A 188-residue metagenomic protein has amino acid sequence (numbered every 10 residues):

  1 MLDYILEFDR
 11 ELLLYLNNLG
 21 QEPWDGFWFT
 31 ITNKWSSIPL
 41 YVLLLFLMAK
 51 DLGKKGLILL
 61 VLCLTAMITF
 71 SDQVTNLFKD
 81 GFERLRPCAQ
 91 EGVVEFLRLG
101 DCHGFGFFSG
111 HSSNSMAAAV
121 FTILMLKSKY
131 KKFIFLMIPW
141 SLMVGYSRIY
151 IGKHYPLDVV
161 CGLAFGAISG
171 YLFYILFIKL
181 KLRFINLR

Functional and structural regions predicted by a protein language model:
M1-P39, T75-G104, R188: N-terminal transmembrane-helix/juxtamembrane module of multi-pass inner/ER membrane proteins
P23-W24, G53-L59, S128-I134: Membrane-helix interface segments
L40-L44, T75-K79, E83, G170 (+2 more regions): Alpha-helical transmembrane segments and their lipid-water interface positions in multi-pass membrane proteins
L43-V74: Interfacial segments of alpha-helical transmembrane regions
L62-L77, V160, A164-L172: Hydrophobic, lipid-facing residues on alpha-helical transmembrane segments of integral membrane proteins
L64-K79, F133-S147: Small-polar-interrupted transmembrane alpha-helices in polytopic inner-membrane proteins
R98-R188: Membrane-embedded catalytic cores of phosphoryl/pyrophosphoryl-handling enzymes
